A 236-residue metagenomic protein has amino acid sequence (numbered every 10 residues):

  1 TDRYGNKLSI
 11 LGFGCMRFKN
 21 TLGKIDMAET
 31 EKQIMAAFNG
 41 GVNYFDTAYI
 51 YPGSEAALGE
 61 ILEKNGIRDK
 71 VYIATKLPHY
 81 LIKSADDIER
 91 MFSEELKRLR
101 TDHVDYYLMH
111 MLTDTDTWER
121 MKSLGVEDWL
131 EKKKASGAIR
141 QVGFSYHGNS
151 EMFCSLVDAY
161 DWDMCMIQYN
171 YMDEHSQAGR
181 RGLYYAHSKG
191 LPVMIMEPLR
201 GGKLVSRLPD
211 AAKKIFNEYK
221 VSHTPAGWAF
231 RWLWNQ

Functional and structural regions predicted by a protein language model:
T1-V71, A135: N-terminal binding-site loop/beta-alpha segment at the start of enzyme catalytic domains that lines or forms
F13, A37, F45, L58 (+8 more regions): Conserved, mostly hydrophobic/aromatic
M16-A28, K76-D87, T115-E119, A212-H223: Active-site mouth loops of central-metabolism enzymes
G23-F38, S84-R100, H147-L156, P225-F230: Short, acidic/polar
V42, T101-V104, I139, W162: A structural motif
D69-L81, Y107-H110: A short, structured active-site edge motif that brings together acidic residues
L96-W118: Active-site groove signature of glycoside hydrolases
L112-Q236: Beta/alpha (TIM)-barrel catalytic core signal, keyed to glycine-rich beta->alpha loops juxtaposed to Asp/Glu that bind
